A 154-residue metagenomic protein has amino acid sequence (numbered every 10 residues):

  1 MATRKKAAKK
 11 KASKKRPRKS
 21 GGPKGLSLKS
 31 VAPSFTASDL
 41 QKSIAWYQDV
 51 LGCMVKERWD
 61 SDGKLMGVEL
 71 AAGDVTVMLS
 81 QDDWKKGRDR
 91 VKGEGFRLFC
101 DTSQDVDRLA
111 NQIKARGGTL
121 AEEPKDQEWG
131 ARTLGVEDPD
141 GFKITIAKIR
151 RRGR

Functional and structural regions predicted by a protein language model:
A2-S34, I44-E137, A147-R154: Vicinal oxygen chelate
A37-Q41: Short acidic-aromatic low-complexity motifs
D140: C-terminal catalytic core of tyrosine-transesterase DNA break-rejoin enzymes
